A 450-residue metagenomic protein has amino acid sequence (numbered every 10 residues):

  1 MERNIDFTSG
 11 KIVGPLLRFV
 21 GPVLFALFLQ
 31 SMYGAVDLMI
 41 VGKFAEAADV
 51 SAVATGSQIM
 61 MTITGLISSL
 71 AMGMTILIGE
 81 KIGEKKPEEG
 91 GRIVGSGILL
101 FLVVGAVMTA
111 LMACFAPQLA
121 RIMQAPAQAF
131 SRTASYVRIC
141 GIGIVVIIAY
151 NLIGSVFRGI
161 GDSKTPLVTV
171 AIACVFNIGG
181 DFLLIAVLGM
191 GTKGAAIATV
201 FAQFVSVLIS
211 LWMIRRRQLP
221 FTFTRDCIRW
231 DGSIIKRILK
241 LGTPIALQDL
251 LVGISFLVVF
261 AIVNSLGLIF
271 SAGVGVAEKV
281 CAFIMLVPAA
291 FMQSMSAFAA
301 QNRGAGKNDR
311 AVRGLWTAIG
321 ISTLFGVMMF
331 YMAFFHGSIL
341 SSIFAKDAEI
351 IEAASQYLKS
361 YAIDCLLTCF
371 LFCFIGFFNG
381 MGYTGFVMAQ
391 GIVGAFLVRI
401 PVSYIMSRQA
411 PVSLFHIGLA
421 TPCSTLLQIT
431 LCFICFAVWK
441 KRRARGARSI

Functional and structural regions predicted by a protein language model:
M1-V20, I78-V145, V187-T243, A299-D364 (+1 more regions): Short alpha-helical transmembrane segments in multi-pass integral membrane proteins
S9, V13-M32, V36, I59-L66 (+7 more regions): Residue-level signal for short hydrophobic patches within transmembrane helices of multi-pass membrane transporters
R18-D37, I139, A173, A202-S206 (+4 more regions): Transmembrane helical elements of multi-pass membrane transporters/channels
V23, L27, M39, I76 (+16 more regions): Transmembrane alpha-helix boundary and packing residues in multipass membrane permease domains and related
F25, L29, Y33, I63 (+15 more regions): Residue-level hotspots within pore-lining transmembrane alpha-helices of multi-pass secondary transporters
M32-S51, A120-A127, L183-M190, L250-F283 (+3 more regions): Helix-terminus/linker motif at the lipid-water interface of multi-pass membrane proteins
V50-A110, I147-P166, F260, G273-G337 (+1 more regions): Small-residue-rich hydrophobic transmembrane alpha-helices
A71, C140-R158, P166-C174, A195-S210 (+5 more regions): Short runs within selected transmembrane alpha-helices of multi-pass transporters and secretion channels
